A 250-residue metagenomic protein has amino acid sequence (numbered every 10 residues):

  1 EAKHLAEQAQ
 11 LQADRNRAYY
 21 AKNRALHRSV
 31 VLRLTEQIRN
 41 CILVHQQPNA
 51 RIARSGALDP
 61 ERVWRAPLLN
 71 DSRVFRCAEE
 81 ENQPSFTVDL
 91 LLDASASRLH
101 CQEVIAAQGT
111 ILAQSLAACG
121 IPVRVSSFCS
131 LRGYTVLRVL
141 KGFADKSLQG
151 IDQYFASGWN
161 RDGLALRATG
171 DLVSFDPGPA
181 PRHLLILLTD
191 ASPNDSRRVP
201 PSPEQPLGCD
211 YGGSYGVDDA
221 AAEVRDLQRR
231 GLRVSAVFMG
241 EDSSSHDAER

Functional and structural regions predicted by a protein language model:
E1-S85: Acidic/polar low-complexity segments with low predicted structural confidence
W64-R65, E80-L140, L184-L188, S235-M239: Von Willebrand factor
V74-E79, A94-S95, L99-C101, I111-Q114 (+2 more regions): Generic recognition of flexible, low-complexity loop/linker segments
N82-L92, Q114, R124, V173-P201 (+3 more regions): Extended, charge-rich low-complexity regions and/or helical-solenoid scaffolds
S97-A106, Y154-D162, C209, G213-G216: Alpha-helix N-cap/helix-initiation motif
V136-Q153, E204-S214, R250: Acidic, Ser/Thr-rich peripheral helices and adjacent loops at domain boundaries
F143-H183, P193, D218-A221, D226-Q228: Von Willebrand factor
A191-E249: VWA/integrin I-like adhesion module and closely mimicked acidic/polar interface patches used
